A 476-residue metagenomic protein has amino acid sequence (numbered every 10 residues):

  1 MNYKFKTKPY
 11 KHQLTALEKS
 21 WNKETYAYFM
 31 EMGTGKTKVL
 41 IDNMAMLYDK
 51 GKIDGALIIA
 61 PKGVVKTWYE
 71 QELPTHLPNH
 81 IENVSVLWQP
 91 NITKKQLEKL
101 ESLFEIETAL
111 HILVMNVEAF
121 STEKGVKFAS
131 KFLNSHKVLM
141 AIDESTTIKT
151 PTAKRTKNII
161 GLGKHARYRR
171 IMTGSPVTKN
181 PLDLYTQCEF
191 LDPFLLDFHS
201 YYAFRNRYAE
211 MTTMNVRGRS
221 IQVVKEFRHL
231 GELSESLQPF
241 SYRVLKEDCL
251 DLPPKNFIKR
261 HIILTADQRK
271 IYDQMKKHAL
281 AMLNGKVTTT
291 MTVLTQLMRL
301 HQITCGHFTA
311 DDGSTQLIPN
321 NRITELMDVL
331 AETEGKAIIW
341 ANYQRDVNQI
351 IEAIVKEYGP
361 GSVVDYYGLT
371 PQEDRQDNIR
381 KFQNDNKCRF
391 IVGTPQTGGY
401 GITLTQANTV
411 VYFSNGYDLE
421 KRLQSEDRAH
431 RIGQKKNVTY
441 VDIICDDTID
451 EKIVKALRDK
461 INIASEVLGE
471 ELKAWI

Functional and structural regions predicted by a protein language model:
M1-F29: Conserved pre-motif I regulatory segment
A27, E31-T34, V39-E70, A166-Y168: Conserved SF1/SF2 helicase motif Ia
D54-G55, E70, P74-H76, I81-V86 (+5 more regions): Conserved P-loop NTPase motor "coupling/switch" region that bridges the ATPase
K94-I112, V117-H136: Conserved helix/coil segment N-terminal to the catalytic DExD/H
V114-A119, K127-N134, A153-R167, D197-T315 (+2 more regions): Inter-lobe coupling linker of SF2 helicases/translocases
D183-T186, I402-N415, V438-D442: A short beta-strand element within the Helicase C-terminal
I338-W340, N348-I351, V355-G398: Conserved helicase ATPase core of P-loop NTP-dependent helicases/translocases
Y417-I476: A conserved SF2-helicase RecA2
